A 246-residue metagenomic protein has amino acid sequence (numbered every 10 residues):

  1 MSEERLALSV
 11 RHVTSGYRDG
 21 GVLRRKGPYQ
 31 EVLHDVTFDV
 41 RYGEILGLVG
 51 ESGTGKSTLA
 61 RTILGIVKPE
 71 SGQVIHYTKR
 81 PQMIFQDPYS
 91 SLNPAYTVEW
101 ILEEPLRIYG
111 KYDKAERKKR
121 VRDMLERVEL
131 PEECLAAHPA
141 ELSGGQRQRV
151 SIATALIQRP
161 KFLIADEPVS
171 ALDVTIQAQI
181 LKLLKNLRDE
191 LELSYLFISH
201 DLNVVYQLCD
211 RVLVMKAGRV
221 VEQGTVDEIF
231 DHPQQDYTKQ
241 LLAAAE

Functional and structural regions predicted by a protein language model:
V49-E51: The feature captures the beta-strand-to-loop junction immediately N-terminal to the Walker
L64: Helix-to-loop junction immediately C-terminal to a conserved catalytic motif
E116-E133, L242: Conserved ABC ATPase "signature" region
H138-L142, Q146: Conserved ABC ATPase signature
I157-K161: A short, proline-enriched helix->beta-strand linker immediately N-terminal to the Walker B motif in ABC-type P-loop
V205-Q207: A short, surface-exposed alpha-helical micro-motif characterized by mixed small hydrophobic and charged/polar residues
